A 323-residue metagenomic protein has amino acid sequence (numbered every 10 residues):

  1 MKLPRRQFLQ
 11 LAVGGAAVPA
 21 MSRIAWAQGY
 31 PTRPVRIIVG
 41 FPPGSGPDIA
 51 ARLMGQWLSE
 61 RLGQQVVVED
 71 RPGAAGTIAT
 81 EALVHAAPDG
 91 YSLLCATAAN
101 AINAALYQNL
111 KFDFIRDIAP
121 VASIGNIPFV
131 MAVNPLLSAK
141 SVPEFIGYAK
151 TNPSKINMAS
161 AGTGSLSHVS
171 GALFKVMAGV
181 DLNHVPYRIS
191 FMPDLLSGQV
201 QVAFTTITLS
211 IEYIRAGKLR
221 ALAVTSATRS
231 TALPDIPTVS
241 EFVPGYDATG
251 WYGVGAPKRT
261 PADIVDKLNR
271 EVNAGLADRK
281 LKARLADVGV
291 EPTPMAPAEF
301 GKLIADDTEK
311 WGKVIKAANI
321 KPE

Functional and structural regions predicted by a protein language model:
M1-G15: N-terminal secretory signal peptides and thylakoid transit peptides that target proteins across membranes
W26-I115, K155, V180-Q201, Y213 (+2 more regions): N-terminal (or domain-start) structured segment
T32-P34, M177, R215, A262-E323: An extracytoplasmic/periplasmic, membrane-proximal ligand-sensing/linker region
H85-G90, L106-S190, V239, W251-R284: Hinge/capping helix and adjacent helix->loop/strand transition within the periplasmic-binding protein
N126, L209-A277, D306-E309: C-terminal lobe and pocket-closing loops of periplasmic/extracytoplasmic Venus-flytrap solute-binding proteins
K155-I236: Ligand-binding pocket segment of bilobal, Venus flytrap-like solute-binding proteins
